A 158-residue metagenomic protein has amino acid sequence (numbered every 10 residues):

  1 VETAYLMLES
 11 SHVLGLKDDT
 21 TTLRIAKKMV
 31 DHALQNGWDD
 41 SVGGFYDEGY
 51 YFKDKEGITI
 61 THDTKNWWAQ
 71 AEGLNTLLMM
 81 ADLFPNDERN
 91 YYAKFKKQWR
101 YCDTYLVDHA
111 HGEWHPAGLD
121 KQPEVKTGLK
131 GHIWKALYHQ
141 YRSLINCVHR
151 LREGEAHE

Functional and structural regions predicted by a protein language model:
V1-E158: Glycan-recognition and catalytic cores of secretory/periplasmic carbohydrate-active enzymes
